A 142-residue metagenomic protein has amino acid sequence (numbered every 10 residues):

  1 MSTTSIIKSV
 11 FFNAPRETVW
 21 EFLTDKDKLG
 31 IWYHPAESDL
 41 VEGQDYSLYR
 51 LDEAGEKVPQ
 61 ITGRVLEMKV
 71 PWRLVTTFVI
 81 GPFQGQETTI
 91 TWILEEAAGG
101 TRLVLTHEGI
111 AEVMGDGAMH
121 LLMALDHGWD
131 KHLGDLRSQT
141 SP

Functional and structural regions predicted by a protein language model:
S5-F12: Short amphipathic
I7, K26-Q60: Short beta-edge strand/loop motif at the mouth of beta-sheet-based domains
F22-L23, M68: Conserved catalytic core of Hanks-type protein kinase domains
L23, Y33, F78: Short, flexible helix/strand-to-coil boundary loops that buttress conserved ligand/catalytic motifs in alpha/beta
A54-G99, E108-A111: Hydrophobic-ligand binding "helix-grip"
G109-P142: A conserved amphipathic terminal alpha-helix motif
